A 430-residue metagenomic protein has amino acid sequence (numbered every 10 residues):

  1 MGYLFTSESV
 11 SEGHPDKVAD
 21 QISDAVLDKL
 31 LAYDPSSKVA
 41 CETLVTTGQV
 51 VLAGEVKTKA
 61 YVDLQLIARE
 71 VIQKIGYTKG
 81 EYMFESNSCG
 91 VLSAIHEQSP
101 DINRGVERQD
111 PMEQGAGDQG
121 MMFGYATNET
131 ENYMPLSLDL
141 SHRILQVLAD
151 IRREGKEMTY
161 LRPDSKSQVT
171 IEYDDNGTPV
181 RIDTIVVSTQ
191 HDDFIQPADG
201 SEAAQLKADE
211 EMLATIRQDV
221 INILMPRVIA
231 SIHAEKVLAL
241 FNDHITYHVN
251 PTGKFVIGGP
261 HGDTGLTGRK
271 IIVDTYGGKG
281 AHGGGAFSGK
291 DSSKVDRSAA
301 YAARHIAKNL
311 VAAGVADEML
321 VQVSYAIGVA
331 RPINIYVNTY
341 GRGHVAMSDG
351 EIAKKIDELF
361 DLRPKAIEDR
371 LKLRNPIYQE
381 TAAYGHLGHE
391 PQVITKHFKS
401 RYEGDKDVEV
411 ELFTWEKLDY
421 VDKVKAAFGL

Functional and structural regions predicted by a protein language model:
M1-A40, V45, V421, A427-L430: N-terminal, positively charged regions that mediate nucleic acid binding
T6, L66, Q73-V256, G388-Q392 (+1 more regions): Glycine-rich, mobile lid/loop segments that gate access to catalytic sites or pores
E8-V10, H14-A19, G115-T130, V256-A281 (+2 more regions): Conserved phosphate/anionic-ligand binding catalytic regions in large, soluble enzymes, centered on
E12-L31, E129-L148, K290-G314: Alpha-helical support elements that line or immediately flank enzyme active sites and cofactor-binding pockets
A40, V51, L92, M122 (+10 more regions): Structured core elements
A40-T58, I327-R331: Short, charge-patterned binding micro-sites
T46, A316-E318, Y325-L430: Internal helix-turn-beta structural module
R269-I271, Y276-L320, R331-N338: C-terminal catalytic subdomain
